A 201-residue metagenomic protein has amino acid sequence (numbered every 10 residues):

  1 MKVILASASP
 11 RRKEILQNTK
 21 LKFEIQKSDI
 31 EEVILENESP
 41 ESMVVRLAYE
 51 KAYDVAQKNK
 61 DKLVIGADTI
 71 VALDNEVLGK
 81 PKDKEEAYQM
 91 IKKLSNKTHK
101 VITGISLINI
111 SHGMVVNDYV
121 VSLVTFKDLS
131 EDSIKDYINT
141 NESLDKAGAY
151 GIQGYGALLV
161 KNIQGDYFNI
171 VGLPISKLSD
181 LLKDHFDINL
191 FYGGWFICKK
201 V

Functional and structural regions predicted by a protein language model:
K2-L21: N-terminal beta1-alpha1 ligand-phosphate binding loop
V3-I4, P40-V201: Anionic-ligand binding patches
S7-S9, S28, S95: Short linear Ser/Thr-Pro motifs
E24-E32: A short beta-strand-loop structural module common to alpha/beta enzyme folds
V33-L35, D180: Generic structural signal for helix capping and beta-alpha/helix-loop junctions
